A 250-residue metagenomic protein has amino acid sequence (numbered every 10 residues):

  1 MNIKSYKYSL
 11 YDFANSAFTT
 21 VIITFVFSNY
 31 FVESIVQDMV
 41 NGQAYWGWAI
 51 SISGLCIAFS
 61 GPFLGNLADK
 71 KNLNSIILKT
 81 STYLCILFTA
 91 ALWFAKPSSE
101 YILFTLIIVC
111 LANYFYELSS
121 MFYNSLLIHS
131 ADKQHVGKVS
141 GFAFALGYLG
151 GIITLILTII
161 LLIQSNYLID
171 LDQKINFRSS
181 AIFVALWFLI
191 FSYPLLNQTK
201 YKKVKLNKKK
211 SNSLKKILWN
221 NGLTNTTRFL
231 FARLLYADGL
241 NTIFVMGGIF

Functional and structural regions predicted by a protein language model:
M1-A58, I102, N225-F250: Helix-loop boundary and gating motifs at the non-cytosolic
M1-Y6, K200-A232: Juxtamembrane intracellular "pre-TM" segments in multi-pass secondary transporters
T24-I35, G151-I175, I249: Transmembrane alpha-helix termini and helix-breaking/packing motifs in multi-pass membrane transporters
W46-A68, L87-F88, L155: Central cavity-lining transmembrane alpha-helices of secondary-active solute carriers, predominantly the Major
I57-A58, G137-L162: Glycine-rich segments within core transmembrane alpha-helices of 12-TM secondary carriers
A68-L84: Cytoplasmic membrane-interface "Motif A"-like loop-to-helix N-cap segments of 12-TM Major Facilitator Superfamily
T82, F88-S119, L235: Hydrophobic core of transmembrane alpha-helices in multi-pass small-molecule transporters, especially MFS/SLC-type
T154-Y167, A185-V204: C-terminal membrane-cytosol helix-exit motif in multi-pass small-molecule transporters
